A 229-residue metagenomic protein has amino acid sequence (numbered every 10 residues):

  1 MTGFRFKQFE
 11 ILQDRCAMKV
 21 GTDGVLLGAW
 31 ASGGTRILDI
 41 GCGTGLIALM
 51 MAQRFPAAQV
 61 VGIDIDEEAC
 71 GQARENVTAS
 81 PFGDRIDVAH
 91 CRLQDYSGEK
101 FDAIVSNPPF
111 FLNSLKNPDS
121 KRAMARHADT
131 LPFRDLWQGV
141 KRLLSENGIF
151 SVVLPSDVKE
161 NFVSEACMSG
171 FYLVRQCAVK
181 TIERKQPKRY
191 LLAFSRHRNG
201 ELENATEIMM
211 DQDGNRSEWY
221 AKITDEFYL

Functional and structural regions predicted by a protein language model:
M1-G33: Class I SAM-dependent transferase core
Q8, A57, G83-R85, N147 (+1 more regions): A generic structural signal for alpha->beta connector loops
L12, V61, D87-A89, V174-C177: General small-molecule cofactor/ligand-binding pocket signal
C16, V20, L131-P187: Conserved Class I SAM-dependent methyltransferase catalytic core
L26-S106, L112-N117: Conserved SAM/SAH cofactor-binding pocket of Class I
L27, N107, L136, F194: Residue-level signal for inorganic ion chemistry
P108-D135: Mobile active-site "lid"/loop adjacent to the S-adenosyl-L-methionine
R184-L229: SAM/dcSAM-binding transferase cores
